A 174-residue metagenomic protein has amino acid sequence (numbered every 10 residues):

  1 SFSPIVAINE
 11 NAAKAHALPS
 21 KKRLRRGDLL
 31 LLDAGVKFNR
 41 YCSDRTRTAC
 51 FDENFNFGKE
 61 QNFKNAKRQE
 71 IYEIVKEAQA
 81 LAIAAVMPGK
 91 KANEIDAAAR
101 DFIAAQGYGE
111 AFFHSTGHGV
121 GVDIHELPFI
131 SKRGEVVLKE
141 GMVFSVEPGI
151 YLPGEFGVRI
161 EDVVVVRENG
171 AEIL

Functional and structural regions predicted by a protein language model:
S1-L174: Active-site neighborhoods and metal-handling regions in enzymes and metal-associated proteins
